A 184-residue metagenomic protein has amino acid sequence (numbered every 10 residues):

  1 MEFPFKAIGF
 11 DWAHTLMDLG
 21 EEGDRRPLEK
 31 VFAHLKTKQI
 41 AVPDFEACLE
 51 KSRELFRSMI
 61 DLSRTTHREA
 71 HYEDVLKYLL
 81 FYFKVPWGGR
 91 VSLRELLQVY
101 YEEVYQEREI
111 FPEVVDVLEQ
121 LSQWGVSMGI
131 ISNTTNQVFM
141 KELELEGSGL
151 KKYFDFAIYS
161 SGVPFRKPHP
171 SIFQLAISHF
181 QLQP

Functional and structural regions predicted by a protein language model:
E2-I110, Q123-W124: N-terminal helical cap/lid subdomain that shapes the substrate entry/recognition surface in HAD-like hydrolases
D11-D18, Y100-V104, V114, G147 (+3 more regions): Generic detector of bulky aromatic hydrophobic side chains
H14, R26, L93, E113 (+5 more regions): Generic hydrophobic/packing signal
K30, D74-V75, E113-D116, M140 (+1 more regions): Short Gly/charged-rich anion-binding patches and loops
A33, Y78, Y82, D116 (+4 more regions): Residue-level signal for well-ordered alpha-helical scaffold segments within enzymatic catalytic domains
E46-L49, V115, Q174: Generic structural signal for individual residues within well-ordered alpha-helical segments across diverse proteins
R94-I110, V114-E146: Substrate-recognition element of Asp-dependent hydrolases with the DxDx(T/V) motif
G129-P184: Substrate-recognition "cap/lid" segment bordering the active-site pocket of phosphatases
